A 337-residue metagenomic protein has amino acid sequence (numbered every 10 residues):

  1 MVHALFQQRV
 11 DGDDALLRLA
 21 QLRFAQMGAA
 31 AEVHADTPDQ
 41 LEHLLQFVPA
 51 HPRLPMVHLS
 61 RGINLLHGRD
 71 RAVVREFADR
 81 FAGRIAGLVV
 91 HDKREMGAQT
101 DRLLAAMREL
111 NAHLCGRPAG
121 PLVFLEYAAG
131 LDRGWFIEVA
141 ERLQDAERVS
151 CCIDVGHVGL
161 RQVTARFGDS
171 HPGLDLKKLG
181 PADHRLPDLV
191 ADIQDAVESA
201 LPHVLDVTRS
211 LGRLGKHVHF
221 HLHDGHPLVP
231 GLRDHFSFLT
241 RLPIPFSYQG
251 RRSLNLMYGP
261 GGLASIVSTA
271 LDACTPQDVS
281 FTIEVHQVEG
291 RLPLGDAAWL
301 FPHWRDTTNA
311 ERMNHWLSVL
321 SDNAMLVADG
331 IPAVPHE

Functional and structural regions predicted by a protein language model:
M1-T37: Boundary/entry segment of secreted carbohydrate-active catalytic domains
V2-A4, Q8, R18-L22, V48-P49 (+6 more regions): Histidine-acidic metal/acid-base catalytic patches
H3, M27-R102: Structural motif corresponding to the early beta-alpha repeats
V10, A35-D39, R61-I63, D92-M96 (+4 more regions): Active-site-proximal loop/turn and secondary-structure-junction residues that shape catalytic pockets, frequently
M56, F124-E126, C152-V155, T282: Generic enzyme active-site microenvironment
Q99-A128: Catalytic cores of phosphodiester-bond-cleaving enzymes
A119-D132, V190, S280-I283: Aromatic-lined carbohydrate-recognition surfaces of secreted/lumenal glycan-active proteins
L125, G134-R142: Long, well-ordered mid-to-C-terminal structural blocks that present hydrophobic/aromatic surfaces
